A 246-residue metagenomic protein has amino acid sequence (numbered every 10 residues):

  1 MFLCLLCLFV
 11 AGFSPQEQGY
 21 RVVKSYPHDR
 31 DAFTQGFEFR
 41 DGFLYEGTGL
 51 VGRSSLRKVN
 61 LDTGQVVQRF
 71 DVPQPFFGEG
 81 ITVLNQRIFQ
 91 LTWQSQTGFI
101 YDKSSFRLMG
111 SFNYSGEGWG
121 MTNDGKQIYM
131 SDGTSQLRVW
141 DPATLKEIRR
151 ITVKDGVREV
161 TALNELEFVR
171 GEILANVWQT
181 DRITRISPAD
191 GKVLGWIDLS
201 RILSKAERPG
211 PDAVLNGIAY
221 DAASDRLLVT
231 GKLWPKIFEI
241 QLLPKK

Functional and structural regions predicted by a protein language model:
S14-D31, L61-V67, D71, S200: A short helix->beta-strand "capping" segment at the edge of beta-propeller domains
R30-D41, Q74-L84, Y114-Q127, S131 (+2 more regions): Beta-rich, blade/repeat-based domains predominating in secreted/periplasmic proteins but also intracellular
Y45-L50, I88-S95, M130-T134, A175-Q179 (+1 more regions): Conserved beta-strand positions in repeat-built beta-propeller and related beta-rich domains
V59-G64, D102-F106, P142-L145, S187-G191 (+1 more regions): Short loop/turn segments that connect beta-strands within beta-propeller blades
T63-I100, F106-G118: Blade-loop segments of beta-propeller domains
G98-G156: Hydrophobic, well-structured mid-protein blocks that either form specific transmembrane helices
R158-K192: Loop/turn-rich, solvent-exposed surfaces of beta-rich toroidal or solenoidal domains
A219-K246: Blade-level signature of beta-propeller repeat domains, shared across WD40, Kelch, NHL, RCC1 and BNR/Asp-box propellers
